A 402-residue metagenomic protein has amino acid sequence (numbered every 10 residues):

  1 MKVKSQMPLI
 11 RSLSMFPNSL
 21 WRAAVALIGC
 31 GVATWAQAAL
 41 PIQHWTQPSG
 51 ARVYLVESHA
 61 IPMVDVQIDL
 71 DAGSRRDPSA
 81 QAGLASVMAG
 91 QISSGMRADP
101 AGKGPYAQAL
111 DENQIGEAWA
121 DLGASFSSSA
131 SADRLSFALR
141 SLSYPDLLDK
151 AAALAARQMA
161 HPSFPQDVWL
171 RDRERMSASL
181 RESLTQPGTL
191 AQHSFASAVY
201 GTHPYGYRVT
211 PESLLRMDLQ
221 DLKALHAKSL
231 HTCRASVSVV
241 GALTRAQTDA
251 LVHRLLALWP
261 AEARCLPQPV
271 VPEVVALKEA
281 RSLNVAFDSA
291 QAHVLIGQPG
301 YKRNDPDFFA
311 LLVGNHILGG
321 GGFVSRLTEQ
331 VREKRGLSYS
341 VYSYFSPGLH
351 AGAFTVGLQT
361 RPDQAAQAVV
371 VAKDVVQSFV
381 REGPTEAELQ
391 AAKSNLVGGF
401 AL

Functional and structural regions predicted by a protein language model:
G31-A36: N-terminal signal peptide c-region/cleavage motif recognized by signal peptidases
L40-I42, A60, Q67-L139, T185 (+2 more regions): M16/MPP (pitrilysin/insulinase) zinc-metallopeptidase core fold and M16-derived inactive scaffolds
L70, Q108, Q114-L225, Q390-L402: Acidic/histidine-enriched segments that form metal/cofactor-coordinating and catalytic pocket/exosite environments
S74, S125, L295-P299, G319-T360: A structural supersecondary motif
G95-R97, Y106-A109, L139-R173, G321 (+2 more regions): M16/insulysin-pitrilysin zinc metalloprotease superfamily fold
R175-H193, E273-Q291, R332-S338, E382-L402: Short acidic/His-enriched helical or mixed secondary-structure segments at domain edges of catalytic enzymes and some
G188, H193, L219-L255: Non-catalytic, conformational "gating/processing" segments within enzyme and secreted inhibitor domains
T202-G206, S236-N304: An aromatic/glycine/proline-enriched structural segment found at the starts of mature extracellular/organellar domains
